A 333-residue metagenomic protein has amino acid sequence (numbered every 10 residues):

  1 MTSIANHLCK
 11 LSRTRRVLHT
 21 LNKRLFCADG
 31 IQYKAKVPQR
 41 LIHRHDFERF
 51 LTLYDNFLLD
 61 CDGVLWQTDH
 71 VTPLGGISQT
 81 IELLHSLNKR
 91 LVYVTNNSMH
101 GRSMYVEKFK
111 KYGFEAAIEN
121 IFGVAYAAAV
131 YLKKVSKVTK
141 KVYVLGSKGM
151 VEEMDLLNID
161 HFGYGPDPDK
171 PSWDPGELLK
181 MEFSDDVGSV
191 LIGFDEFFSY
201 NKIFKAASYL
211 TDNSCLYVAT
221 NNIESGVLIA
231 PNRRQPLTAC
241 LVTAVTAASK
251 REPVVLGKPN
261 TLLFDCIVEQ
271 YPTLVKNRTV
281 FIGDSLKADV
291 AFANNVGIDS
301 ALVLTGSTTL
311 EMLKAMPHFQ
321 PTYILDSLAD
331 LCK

Functional and structural regions predicted by a protein language model:
I4-C61, W66-K89, S98-F122, A129-K333: Asp-based, Mg2+/Mn2+-dependent phosphohydrolase catalytic module
